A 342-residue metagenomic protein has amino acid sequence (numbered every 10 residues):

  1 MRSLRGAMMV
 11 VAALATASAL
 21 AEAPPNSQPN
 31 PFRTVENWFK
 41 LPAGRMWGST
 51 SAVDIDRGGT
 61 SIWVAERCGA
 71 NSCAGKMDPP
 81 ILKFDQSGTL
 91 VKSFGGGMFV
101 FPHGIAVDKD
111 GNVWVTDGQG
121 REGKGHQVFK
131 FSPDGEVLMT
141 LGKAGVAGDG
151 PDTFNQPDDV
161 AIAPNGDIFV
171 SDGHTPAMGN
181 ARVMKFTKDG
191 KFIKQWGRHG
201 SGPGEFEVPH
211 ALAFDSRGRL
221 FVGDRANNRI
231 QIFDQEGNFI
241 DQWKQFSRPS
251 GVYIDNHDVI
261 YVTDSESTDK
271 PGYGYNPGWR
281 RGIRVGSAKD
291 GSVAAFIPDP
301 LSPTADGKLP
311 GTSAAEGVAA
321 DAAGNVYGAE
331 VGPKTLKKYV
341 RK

Functional and structural regions predicted by a protein language model:
M1-G6: Positively charged n-region of N-terminal signal peptides that target proteins for export
A7-A17: Bacterial N-terminal signal peptides
E22-K342: Eukaryotic scaffold repeat domains enriched in small/polar residues
